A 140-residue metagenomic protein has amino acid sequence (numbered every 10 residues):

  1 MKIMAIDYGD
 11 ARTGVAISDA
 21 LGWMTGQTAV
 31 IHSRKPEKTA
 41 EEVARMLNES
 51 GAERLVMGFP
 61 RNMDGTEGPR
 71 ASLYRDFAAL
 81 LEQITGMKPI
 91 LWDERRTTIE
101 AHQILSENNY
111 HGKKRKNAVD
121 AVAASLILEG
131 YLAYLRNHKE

Functional and structural regions predicted by a protein language model:
K2-I3, D10-E140: Phosphate- and other anionic-substrate recognition elements at nucleic-acid/protein interfaces
